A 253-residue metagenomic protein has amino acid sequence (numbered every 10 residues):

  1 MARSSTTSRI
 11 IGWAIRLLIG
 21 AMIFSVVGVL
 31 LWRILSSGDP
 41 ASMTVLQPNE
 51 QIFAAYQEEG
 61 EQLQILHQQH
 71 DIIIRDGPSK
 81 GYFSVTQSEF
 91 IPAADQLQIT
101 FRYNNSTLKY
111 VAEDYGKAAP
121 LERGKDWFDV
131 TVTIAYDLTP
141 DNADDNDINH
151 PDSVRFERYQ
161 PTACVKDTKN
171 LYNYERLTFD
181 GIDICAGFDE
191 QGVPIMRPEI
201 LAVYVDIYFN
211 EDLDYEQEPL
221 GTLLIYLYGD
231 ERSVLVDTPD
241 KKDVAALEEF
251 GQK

Functional and structural regions predicted by a protein language model:
R3-F24: N-terminal Sec-pathway targeting helices
R16-I19, V29-K253: Alpha-helical, hydrophobic structural elements that either
